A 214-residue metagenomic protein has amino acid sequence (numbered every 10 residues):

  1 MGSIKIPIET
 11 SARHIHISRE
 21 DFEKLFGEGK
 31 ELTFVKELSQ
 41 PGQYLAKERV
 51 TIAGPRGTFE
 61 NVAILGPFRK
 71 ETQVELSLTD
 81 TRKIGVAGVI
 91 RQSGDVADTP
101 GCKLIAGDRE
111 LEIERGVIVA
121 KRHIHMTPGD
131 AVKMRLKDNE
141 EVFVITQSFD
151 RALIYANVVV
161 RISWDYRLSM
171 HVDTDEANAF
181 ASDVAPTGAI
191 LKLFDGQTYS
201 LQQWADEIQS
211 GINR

Functional and structural regions predicted by a protein language model:
M1-I6, N213-R214: Generic N-terminal segment detector
P7-P55, E60-G107, E112-I145, A156-G188: Short beta-strand-centered segments at strand-helix junctions
Q43-L45, T198-Q202: Short, solvent-exposed polar/charged micro-motifs at secondary-structure junctions
E110, S148-R151, F194-T198: Short, charged beta-turn/beta-strand-edge "cap" motif at the junction between a beta-strand and an adjacent loop
Y155-A156, L201: Short, well-ordered secondary-structure micro-motifs
A179-S200, E207: Mixed-charge, glycine-accented linear interaction segment located at domain edges/termini
Q203-R214: Helix-rich terminal scaffold detector
